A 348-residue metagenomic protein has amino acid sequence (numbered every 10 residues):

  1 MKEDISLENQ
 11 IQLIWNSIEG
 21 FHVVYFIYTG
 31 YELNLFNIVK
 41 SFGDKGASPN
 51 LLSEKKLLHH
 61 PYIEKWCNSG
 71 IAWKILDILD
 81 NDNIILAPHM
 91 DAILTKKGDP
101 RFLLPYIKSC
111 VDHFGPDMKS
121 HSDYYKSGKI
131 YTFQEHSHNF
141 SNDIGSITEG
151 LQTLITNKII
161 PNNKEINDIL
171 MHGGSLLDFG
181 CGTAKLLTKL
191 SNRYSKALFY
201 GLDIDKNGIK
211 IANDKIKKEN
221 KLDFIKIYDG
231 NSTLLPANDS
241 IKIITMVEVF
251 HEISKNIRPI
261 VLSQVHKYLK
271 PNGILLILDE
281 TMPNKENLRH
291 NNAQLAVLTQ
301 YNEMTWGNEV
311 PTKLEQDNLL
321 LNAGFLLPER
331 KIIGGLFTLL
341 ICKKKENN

Functional and structural regions predicted by a protein language model:
S17-F21, T29-G30, S69, W73 (+1 more regions): Conserved Class I S-adenosyl-L-methionine-dependent methyltransferase catalytic core
T183-Y194: Conserved SAM-binding loop of SAM-dependent methyltransferases across substrates and taxa, primarily the Class I
D205-N207: Conserved SAM/SAH-binding beta-strand->alpha-helix loop
A212-N213: Conserved SAM-binding loop
N220-S232: Conserved SAM-binding strand-loop segment of SAM-dependent methyltransferases
T233-I244: A short acidic, Gly/Pro-enriched loop at the edge of an enzyme's catalytic core that lines a small-molecule cofactor
P259-P271: A short glycine-rich, Lys/Arg-flanked "PGG" loop and its adjoining helix->strand segment in the class I
L278-A323, P328-E329: C-terminal alpha-helical "lid/dimerization" subdomain adjacent to the S-adenosyl-L-methionine
